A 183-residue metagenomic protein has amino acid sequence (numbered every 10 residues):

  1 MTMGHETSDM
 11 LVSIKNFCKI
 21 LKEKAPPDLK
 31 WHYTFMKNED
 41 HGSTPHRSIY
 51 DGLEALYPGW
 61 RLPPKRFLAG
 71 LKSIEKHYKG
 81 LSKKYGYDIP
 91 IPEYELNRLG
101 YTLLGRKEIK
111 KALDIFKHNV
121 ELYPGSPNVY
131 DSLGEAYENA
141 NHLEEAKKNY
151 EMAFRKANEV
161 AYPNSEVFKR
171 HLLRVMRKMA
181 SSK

Functional and structural regions predicted by a protein language model:
T2, T7, L11, K15-C18 (+3 more regions): C-terminal catalytic histidine-bearing segment of alpha/beta-hydrolase fold enzymes
Y101, E135-E138: Residue-level recognition of tetratricopeptide repeat
